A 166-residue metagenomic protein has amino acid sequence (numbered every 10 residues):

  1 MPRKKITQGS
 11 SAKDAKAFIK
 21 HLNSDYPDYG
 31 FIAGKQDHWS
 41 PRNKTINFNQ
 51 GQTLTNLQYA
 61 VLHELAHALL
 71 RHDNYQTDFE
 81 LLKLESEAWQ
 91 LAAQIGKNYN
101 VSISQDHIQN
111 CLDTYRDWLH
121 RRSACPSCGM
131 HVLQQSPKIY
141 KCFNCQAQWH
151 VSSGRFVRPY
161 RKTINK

Functional and structural regions predicted by a protein language model:
P2, N23, T53, D78 (+3 more regions): N-terminal accessory/interface modules of nucleic-acid-binding and processing proteins
P2-T55, A68, H72: Active-site scaffold of zinc-dependent metalloenzymes
P27, W89-A93, F143, W149: Tryptophan-centered motif/residue detector
N56-L65: Short alpha-helical catalytic segment bearing the HExxH-like zincin motif of zinc-dependent metalloproteases
H67-L70, A88-Q90: Hydrophobic side chains within alpha-helical segments
R71-F79: Substrate-binding clefts and substrate-entry loops adjacent to catalytic sites of polymer-processing enzymes acting on
E80-I108: Post-HExxH zinc-binding segment in Zn-dependent metallohydrolases
Y99-H107, D113-K166: Pan-zinc metallopeptidase signature
